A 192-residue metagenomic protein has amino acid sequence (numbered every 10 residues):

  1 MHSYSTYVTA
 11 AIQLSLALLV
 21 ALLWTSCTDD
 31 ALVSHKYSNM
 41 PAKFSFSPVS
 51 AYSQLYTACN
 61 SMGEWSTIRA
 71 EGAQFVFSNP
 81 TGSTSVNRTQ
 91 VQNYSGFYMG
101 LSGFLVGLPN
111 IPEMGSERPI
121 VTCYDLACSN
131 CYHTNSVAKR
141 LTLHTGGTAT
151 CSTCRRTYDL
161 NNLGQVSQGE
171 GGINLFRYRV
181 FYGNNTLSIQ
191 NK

Functional and structural regions predicted by a protein language model:
H2-S15: Bacterial N-terminal signal peptides that target proteins for export
T6-T9, C27, V33-S34: Short helix-onset patch at the extreme N-terminus, typifying the N->h transition of secretory signal peptides
L14, M114-G115, S167: A general structural-boundary detector
V20, V121, H144-G147: Residue-level signal for mature regions of secreted extracellular proteins and peptides
L22-S26: C-terminal motif of bacterial Sec signal peptides marking the signal peptidase cleavage site
A31-T142, F176-N191: N-terminal pre-ligand scaffold of iron-sulfur
C131, C154-R156: Short Cys/His-rich metal-coordination motifs, predominantly Zn2+-binding knuckles/fingers
T145-A149, Y158-K192: Polybasic, low-complexity binding patches
